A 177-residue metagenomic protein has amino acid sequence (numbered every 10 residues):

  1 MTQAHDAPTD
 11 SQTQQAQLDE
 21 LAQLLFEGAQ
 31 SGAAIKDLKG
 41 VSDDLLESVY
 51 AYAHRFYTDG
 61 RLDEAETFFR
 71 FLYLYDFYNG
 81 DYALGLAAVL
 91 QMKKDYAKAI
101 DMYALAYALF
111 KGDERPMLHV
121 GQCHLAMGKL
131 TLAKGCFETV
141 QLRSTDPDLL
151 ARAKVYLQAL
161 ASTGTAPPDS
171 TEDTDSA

Functional and structural regions predicted by a protein language model:
M1-L45: Long, contiguous interaction/recruitment modules in multidomain scaffold/adaptor proteins
D43-R115: Alpha-helical adaptor scaffolds
T58, M92, A126, A159-T163: Register position in tetratricopeptide repeats
E66-T67, I100, K134, L150-K154: Conserved positions within tetratricopeptide repeat
G112-P116, L142-V155: Boundary/linker segments of alpha-helical solenoid repeat arrays
K129-C136, Q158-A177: Alpha-helical linker/edge segments of TPR/alpha-solenoid repeat scaffolds and analogous pre-/post-domain helices
